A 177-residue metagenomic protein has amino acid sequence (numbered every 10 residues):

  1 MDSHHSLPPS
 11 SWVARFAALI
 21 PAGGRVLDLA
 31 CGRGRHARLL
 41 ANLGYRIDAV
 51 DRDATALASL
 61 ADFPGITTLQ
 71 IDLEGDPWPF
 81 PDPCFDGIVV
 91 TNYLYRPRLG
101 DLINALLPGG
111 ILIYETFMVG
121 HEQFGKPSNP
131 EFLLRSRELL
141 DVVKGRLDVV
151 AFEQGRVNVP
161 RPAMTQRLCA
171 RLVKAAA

Functional and structural regions predicted by a protein language model:
M1-P21: S-adenosyl-L-methionine
G24-G32: Conserved class I S-adenosyl-L-methionine
G34-G75: Class I SAM-dependent methyltransferase SAM/SAH-binding core
W78-G87: A short acidic, Gly/Pro-enriched loop at the edge of an enzyme's catalytic core that lines a small-molecule cofactor
L94-L106: A short, conserved alpha-helix within the catalytic core of class I
G110-F117: Conserved beta-strand signature within the Rossmann-like core of class I S-adenosyl-L-methionine
E131-R146: Short alpha-helix
V157-A177: Core SAM-dependent methyltransferase catalytic element
